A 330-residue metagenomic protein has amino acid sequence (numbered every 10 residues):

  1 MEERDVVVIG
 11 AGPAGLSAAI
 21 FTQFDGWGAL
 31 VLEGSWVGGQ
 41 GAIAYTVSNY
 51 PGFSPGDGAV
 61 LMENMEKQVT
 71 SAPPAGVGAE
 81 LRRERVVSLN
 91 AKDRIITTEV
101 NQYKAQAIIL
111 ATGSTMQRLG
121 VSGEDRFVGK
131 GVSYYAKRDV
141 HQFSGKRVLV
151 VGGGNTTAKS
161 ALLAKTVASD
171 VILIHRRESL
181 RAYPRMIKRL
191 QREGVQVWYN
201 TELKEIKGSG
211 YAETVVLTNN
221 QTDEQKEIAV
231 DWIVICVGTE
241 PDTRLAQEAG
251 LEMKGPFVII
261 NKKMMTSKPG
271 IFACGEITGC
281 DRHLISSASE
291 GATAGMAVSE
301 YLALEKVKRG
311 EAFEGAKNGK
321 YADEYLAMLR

Functional and structural regions predicted by a protein language model:
E3-D5, R83-E84, S144-K146, N200 (+1 more regions): Phosphate-coordination loops involved in phosphoryl transfer and adenosine-cofactor binding
R4-G78, T156-P184: Beta1-alpha1 glycine-rich phosphate/pyrophosphate-binding loop at the start of Rossmann-like nucleotide-binding domains
G10-G15, G113, G152, G275: Conserved phosphate-binding and hydrolysis motifs of nucleotide-dependent enzymes
F24, T115, G120, R126-Q142 (+1 more regions): FAD-site-proximal beta/loop scaffold in flavoenzymes
V69-T97, Q102-A105, T166-I260, A303-R330: A Rossmann-like FAD-binding core segment of flavoenzymes
L81-E84, L89-N90, R94-T98, Q106-A136 (+1 more regions): Glycine/small-residue-rich loop that forms an oxyanion/phosphate-binding "nest" at active or ligand-binding sites
A158-S160, I277-G319: A conserved FAD-binding loop/helix module that cradles the flavin
